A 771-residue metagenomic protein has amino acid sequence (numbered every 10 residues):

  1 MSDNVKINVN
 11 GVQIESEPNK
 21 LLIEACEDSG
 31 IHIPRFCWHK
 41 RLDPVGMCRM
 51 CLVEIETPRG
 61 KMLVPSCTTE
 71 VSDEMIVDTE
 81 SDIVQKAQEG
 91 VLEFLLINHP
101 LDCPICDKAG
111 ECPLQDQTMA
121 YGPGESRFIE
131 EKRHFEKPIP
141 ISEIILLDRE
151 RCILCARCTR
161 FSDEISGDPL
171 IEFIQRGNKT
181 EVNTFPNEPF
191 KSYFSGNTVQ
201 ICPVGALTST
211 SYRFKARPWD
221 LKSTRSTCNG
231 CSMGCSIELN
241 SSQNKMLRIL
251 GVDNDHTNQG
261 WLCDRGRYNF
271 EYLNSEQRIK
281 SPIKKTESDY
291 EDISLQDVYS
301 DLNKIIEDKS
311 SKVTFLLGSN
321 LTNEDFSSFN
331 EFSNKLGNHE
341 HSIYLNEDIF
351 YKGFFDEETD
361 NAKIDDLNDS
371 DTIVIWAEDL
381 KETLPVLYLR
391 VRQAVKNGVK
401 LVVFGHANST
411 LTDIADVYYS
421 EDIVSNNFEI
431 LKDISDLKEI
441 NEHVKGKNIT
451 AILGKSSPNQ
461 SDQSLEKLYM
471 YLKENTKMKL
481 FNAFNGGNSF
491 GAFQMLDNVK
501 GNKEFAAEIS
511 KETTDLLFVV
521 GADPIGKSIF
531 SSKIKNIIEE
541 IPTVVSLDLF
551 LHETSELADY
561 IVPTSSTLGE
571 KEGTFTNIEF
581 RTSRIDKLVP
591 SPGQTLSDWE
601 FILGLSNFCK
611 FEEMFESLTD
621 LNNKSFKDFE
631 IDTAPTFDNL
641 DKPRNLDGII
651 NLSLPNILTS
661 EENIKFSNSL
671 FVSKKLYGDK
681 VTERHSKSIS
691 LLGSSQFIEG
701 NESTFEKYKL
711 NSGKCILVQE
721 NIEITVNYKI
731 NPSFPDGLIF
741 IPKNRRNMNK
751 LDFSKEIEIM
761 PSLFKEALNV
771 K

Functional and structural regions predicted by a protein language model:
S2-E27, R35, H39, E56-G60 (+5 more regions): N-terminal export/assembly segments and adjacent metallocofactor-ligating motifs of anaerobic energy-metabolism
W38, N330, D369-I375, K381-T410 (+2 more regions): A cross-kingdom feature strongest in bacterial/archaeal respiratory oxidoreductases
C48-E70: N-terminal single-stranded DNA-binding subdomain of primase/primase-helicase replication proteins
L101-E130, V589-N645, K714: N-terminal leader/propeptide and maturation segments of large enzyme subunits in energy/redox metabolism and hydrolases
L207-R213, M246-R248, E340-S342, V403 (+7 more regions): Acidic/polar loop patches that form or flank catalytic/metal-binding clefts of enzymes that bind anionic ligands
N338-Y351, L401-N408, T476-S489, I541-L551: A generic structural motif
H406-A407, D413-L437, G454, G569 (+2 more regions): Short alpha-helices
T450-S510: A glycine-rich, hydrophobic/aromatic-adjacent loop/helix-cap motif
